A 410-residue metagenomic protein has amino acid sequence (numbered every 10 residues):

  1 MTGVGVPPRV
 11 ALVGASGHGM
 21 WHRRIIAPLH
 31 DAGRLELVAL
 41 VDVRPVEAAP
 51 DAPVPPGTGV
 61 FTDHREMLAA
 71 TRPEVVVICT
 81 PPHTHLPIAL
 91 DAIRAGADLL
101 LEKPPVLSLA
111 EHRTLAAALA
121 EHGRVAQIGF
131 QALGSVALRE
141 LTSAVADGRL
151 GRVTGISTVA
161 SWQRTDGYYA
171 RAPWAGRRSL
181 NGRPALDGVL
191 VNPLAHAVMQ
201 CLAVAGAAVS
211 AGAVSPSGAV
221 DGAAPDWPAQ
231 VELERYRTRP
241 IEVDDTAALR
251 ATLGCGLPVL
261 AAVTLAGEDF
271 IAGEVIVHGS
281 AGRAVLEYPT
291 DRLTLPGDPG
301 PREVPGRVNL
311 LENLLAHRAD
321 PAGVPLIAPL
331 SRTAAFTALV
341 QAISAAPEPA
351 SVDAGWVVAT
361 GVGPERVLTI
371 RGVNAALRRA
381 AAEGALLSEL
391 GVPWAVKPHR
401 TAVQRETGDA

Functional and structural regions predicted by a protein language model:
M1-P55: N-terminal Rossmann-like dinucleotide-binding module
R9-A11, V38-D42, V54-T71, V76 (+1 more regions): Internal alpha/beta domain cores that form substrate/cofactor-binding pockets in large enzymes and binding proteins
L35-V38, P321-T333: Glycine- and charged-residue-rich phosphate/anionic-cofactor binding loop of Rossmann-like
A70, V75, P81-P82, L86-L133: Beta-strand-loop-alpha-helix segment that lines the small-molecule cofactor/substrate pocket of alpha/beta enzymes
V77, L339-E348: Short arginine-rich
S135-V231, R239-P240: Predominantly a Rossmann-like dinucleotide-binding segment in NAD(P)-dependent oxidoreductases
N192-R292, P296-P325, V340-S344, V357-A359 (+1 more regions): Contiguous beta-strand/loop segments that form the cofactor/metal-binding neighborhood of enzyme cores
